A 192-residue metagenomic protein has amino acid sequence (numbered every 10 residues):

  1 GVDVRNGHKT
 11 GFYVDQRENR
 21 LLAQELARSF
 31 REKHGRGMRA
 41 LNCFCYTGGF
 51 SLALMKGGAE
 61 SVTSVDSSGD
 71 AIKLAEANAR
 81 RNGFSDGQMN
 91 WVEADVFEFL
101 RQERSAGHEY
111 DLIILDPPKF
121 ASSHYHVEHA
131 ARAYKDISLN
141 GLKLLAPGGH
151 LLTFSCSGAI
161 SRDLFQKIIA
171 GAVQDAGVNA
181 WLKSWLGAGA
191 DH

Functional and structural regions predicted by a protein language model:
G1-F12: Non-catalytic substrate-recognition/targeting regions of SAM-dependent transferases
A27, G83, L144-A146: A generic alpha-to-beta junction signature in SAM-dependent methyltransferases
K33-Y46: Conserved class I S-adenosyl-L-methionine
T47-E60: Conserved SAM-binding loop of SAM-dependent methyltransferases across substrates and taxa, primarily the Class I
S61-D66: Conserved SAM-binding motif I beta-strand of class I
D70-I114: S-adenosyl-L-methionine
E109, D136, P147-H192: C-terminal catalytic and target-recognition region of SAM-dependent MTase-like enzymes, primarily methyltransferases
D111-N140: Mobile active-site "lid"/loop adjacent to the S-adenosyl-L-methionine
